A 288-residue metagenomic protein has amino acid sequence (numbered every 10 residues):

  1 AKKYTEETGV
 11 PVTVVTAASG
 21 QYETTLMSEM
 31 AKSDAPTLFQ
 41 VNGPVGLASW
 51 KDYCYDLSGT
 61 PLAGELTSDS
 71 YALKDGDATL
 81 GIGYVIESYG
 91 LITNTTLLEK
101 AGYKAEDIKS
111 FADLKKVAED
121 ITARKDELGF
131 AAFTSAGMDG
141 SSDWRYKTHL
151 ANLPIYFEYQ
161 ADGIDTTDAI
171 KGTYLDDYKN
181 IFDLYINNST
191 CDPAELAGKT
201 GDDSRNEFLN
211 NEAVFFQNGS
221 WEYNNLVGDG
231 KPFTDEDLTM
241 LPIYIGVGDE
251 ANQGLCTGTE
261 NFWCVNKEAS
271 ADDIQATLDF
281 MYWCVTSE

Functional and structural regions predicted by a protein language model:
A1-G46, L62, A197, K231 (+3 more regions): Conserved N-terminal structural module of periplasmic/extracytoplasmic solute-binding proteins
E7, D77, E99-A101, T190 (+1 more regions): Extracytoplasmic/periplasmic substrate-recognition and gating elements
T16-T25, K109-D113, E195-N210: Short helix-initiation/N-cap motifs at beta->coil->alpha
S28-E29, P36-T37, A63-L98, G129-A131 (+1 more regions): A structural signal for short loop-to-beta-strand junctions that line the ligand-binding cleft of periplasmic/secreted
N42-I92, R145, H149-A151, D237-P242: Hinge/lid segment of periplasmic solute-binding proteins
D56-D69, F133, G137-G140, I155-N180 (+2 more regions): Short, solvent-exposed loop/beta-turn-alpha elements that line the ligand-binding surface or hinge of extracytoplasmic
L80-Y84, Y89, K115-T167, A213: Extracytoplasmic/periplasmic solute-binding protein
A118-E119, I164-G198: Glycine-centered hinge/linker elements that transmit conformational signals in sensory and ligand-binding systems
